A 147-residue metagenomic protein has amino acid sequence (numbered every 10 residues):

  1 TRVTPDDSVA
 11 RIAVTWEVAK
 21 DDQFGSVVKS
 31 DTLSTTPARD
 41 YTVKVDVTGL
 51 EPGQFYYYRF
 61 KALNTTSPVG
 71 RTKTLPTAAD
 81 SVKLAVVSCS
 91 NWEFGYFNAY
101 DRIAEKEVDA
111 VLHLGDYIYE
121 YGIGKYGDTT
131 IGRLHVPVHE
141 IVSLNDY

Functional and structural regions predicted by a protein language model:
R2-Y147: Divalent metal-dependent phosphoesterase catalytic cores across multiple superfamilies
